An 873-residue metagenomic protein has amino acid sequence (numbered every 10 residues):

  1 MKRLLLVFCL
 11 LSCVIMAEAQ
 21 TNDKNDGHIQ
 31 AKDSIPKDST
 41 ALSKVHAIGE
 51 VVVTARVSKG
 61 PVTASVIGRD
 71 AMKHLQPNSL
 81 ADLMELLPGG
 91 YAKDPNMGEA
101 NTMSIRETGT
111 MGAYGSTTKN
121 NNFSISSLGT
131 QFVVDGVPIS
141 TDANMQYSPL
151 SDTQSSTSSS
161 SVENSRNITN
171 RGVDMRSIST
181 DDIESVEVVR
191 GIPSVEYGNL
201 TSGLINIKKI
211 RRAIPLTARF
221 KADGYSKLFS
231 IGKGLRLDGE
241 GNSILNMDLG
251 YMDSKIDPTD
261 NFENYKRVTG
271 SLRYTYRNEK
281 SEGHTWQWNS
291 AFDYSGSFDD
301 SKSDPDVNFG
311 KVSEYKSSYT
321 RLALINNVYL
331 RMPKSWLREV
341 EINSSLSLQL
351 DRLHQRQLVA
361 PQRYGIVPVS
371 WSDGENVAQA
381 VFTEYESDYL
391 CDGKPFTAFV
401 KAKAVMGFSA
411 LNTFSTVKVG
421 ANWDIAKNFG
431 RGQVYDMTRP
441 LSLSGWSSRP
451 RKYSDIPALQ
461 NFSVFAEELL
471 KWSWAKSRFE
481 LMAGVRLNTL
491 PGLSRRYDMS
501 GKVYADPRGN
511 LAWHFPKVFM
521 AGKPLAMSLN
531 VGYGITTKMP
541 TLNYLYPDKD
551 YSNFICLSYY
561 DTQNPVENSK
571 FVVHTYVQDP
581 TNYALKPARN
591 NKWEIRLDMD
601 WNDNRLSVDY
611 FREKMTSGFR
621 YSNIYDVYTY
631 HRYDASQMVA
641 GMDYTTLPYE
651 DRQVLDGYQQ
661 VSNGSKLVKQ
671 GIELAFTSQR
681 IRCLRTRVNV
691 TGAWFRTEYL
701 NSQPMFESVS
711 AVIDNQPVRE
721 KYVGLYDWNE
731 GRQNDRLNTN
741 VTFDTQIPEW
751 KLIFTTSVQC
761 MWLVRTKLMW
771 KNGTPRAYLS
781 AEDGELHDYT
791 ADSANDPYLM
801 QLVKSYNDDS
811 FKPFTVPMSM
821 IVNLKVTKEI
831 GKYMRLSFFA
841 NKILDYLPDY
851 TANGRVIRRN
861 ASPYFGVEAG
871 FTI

Functional and structural regions predicted by a protein language model:
T21-K73: Short, acidic, small-residue-rich periplasmic hinge/interaction motif at the N-terminus of Gram-negative outer-membrane
L80-L83, N101-S104, V133, R171-R176 (+1 more regions): N-terminal periplasmic accessory domains that precede and gate Gram-negative outer-membrane beta-barrel machines
A81, E85-T157: Extracytoplasmic beta-strand/coil segments of soluble accessory domains associated with Gram-negative outer-membrane
N122, V137-V189: Short acidic/polar hinge/loop motifs at secondary-structure boundaries that mediate gating or recognition
I183, T217-D253, D260-F309, S313-E341: Transmembrane beta-barrel wall of Gram-negative outer-membrane proteins
E279-S297, Y315-R496, G671-E673: Face-selective signature of the C-terminal outer-membrane beta-barrel domain
D455-R605, D609-E613, R736: Structural signature of Gram-negative outer-membrane beta-barrels, strongest in the C-terminal barrel of TonB-dependent
A475-K476, R632-K771: Gram-negative outer-membrane beta-barrel transporters
